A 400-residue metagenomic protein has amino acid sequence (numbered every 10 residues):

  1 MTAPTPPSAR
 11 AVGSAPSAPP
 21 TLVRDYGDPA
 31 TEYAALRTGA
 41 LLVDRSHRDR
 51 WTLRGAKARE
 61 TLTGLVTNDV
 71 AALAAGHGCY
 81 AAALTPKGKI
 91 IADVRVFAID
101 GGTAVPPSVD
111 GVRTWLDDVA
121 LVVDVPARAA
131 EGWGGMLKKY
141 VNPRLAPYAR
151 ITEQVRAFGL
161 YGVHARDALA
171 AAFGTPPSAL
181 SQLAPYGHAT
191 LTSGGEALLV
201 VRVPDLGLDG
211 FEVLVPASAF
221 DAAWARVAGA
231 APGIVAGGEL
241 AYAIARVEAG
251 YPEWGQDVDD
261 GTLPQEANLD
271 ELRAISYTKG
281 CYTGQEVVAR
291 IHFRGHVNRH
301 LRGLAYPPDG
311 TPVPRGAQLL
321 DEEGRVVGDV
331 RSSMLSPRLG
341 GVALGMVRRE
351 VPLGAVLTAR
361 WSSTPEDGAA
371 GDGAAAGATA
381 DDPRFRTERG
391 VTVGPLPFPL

Functional and structural regions predicted by a protein language model:
M1-Y80, L84, K89-I91, D100-A104 (+1 more regions): Acidic, proline/glycine-enriched N-terminal capping motif
T2-A30, V141, L145-R302, P308 (+2 more regions): Glycine-rich, acidic
V12-A15, V94, T262-L263, A267-I275 (+2 more regions): Glycine-rich, small/acidic residue-mixed loop/short-helix segments
L36-D44, I91-D117, L145-I151, G195-D209 (+2 more regions): Short, flexible, solvent-exposed loop/turn segments with mixed acidic/basic and small polar residues
A56-K57, P126-E131, V163-R166, V215-D221 (+1 more regions): Helix N-cap motif at beta-to-alpha junctions
A58-W115, V163-P204: A glycine-rich (often HGG/GG-containing) alpha/beta subdomain
L65, G134-K139, A172-F173, A222-G233 (+2 more regions): Short amphipathic alpha-helices in soluble, non-transmembrane regions that often serve as interface/regulatory elements
V119-D124, D209-V215, G340-R348: A generic structural motif
